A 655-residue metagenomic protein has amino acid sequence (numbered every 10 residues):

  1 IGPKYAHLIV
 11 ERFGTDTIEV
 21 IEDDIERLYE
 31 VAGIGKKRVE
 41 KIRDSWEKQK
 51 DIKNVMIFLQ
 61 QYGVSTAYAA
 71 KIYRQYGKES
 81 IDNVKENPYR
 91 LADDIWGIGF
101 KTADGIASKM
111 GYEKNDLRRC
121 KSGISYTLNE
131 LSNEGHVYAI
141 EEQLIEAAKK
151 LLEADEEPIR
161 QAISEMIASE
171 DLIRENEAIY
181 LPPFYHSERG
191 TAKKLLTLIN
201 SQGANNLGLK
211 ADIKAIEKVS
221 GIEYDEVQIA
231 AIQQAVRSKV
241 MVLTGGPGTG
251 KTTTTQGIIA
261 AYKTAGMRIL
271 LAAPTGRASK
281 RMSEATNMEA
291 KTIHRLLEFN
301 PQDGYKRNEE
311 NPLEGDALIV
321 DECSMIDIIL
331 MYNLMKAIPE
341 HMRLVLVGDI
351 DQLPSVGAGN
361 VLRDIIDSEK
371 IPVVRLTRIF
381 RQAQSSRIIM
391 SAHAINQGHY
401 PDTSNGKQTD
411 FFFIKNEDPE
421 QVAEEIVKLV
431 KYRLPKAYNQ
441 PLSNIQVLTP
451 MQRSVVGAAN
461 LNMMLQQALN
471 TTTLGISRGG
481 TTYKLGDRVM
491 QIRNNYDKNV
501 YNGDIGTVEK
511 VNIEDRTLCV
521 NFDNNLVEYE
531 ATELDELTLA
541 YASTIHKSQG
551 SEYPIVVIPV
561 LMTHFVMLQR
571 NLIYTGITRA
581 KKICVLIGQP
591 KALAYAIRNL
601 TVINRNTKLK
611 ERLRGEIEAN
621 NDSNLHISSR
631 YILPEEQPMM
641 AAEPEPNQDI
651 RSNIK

Functional and structural regions predicted by a protein language model:
I1-A178, K194, S201, Q233 (+5 more regions): Accessory alpha-helical DNA-binding modules that contact the DNA backbone or grooves
R174-G246, T253: Pre-Walker A segment
M241-S283, V347, D410-N416, R433-S454: Conserved RecA-like ASCE P-loop NTPase motor core of nucleic-acid helicases/translocases
M241-T244, L270-L271, R343-L346, V374 (+2 more regions): Short hydrophobic alpha-helical runs that function as membrane-insertion/retention elements
A261, A265-M267, P274-K280, A285 (+6 more regions): Conserved helicase motor core of SF1/SF2 NTP-dependent helicases
P312, Y483, V500-G503: Short, well-ordered loop/turn sites that connect or cap secondary structure elements
I350-K498, E509: Conserved helicase motor core of P-loop NTPases
D504-K655: C-terminal accessory regions
